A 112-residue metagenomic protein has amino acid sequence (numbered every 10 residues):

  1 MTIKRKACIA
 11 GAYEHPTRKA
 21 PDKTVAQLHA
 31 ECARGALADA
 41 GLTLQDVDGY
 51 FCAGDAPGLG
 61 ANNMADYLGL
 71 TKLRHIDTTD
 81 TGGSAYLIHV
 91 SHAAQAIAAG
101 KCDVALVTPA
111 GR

Functional and structural regions predicted by a protein language model:
M1-T81, Q95-A99, L106-R112: Conserved "HGTGT" condensation-loop signature of ketosynthase/thiolase-family condensing enzymes that catalyze
G83-I88: Glycine-rich anion/phosphate-binding loops
